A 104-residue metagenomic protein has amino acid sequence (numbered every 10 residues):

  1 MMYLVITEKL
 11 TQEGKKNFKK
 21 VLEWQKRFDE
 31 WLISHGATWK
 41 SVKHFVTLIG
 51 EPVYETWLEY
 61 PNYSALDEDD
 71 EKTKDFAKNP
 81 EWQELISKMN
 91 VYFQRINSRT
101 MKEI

Functional and structural regions predicted by a protein language model:
M1-Y54, E59-F76, N90-I104: Short S/T/G/P-rich N-terminal loop/turn motif that feeds into the first structured element of a domain
F76-S87: C-terminal structural segments of small proteins and small subunits
